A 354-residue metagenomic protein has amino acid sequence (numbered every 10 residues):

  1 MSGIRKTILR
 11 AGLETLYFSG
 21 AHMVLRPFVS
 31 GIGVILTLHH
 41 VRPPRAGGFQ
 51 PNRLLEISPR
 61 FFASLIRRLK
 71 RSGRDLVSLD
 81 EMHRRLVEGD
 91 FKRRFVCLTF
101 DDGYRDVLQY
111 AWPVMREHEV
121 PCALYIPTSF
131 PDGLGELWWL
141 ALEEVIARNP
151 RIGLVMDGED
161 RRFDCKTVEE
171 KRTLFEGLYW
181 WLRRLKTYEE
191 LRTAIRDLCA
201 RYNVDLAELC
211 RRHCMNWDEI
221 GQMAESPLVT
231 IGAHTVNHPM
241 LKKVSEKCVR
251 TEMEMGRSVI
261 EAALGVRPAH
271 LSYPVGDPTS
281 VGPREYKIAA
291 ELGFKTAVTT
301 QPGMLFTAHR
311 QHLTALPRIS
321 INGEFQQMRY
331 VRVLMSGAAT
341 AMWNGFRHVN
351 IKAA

Functional and structural regions predicted by a protein language model:
M1-T99, D106, L137-N149, L154 (+3 more regions): C-terminal active-site subregion of NodB/CE4 polysaccharide deacetylases
R26-G33, T37, G135-S226: Extended, charge-rich helix/loop segments that form flexible, surface "patches" used to engage negatively charged
H39-R42, T128-F130, T235: Short, flexible active-site-adjacent loop segments at beta-strand->alpha-helix junctions, enriched in small/polar
D75, E219-M223, I231-G232: Append "and occasionally in soluble cytosolic enzymes with long acidic Gly/Pro-rich linkers
F91-K92, Y104, P113-Y125, W180-L206 (+4 more regions): CE4/NodB-like, metal-dependent polysaccharide N-deacetylase domain that modifies extracellular/periplasmic N-acetylated
C97-E143: Long, hydrophobic, well-ordered secondary-structure blocks that form the structural core and pocket-lining surfaces
Q109-P113, E119-P121, D157-L178, M328-A354: Electropositive, surface-exposed helix/loop patches at the edges of structured domains that serve as adaptable
Y110-V114, E219, R284-I288: A short acidic, amphipathic alpha-helical/loop segment
